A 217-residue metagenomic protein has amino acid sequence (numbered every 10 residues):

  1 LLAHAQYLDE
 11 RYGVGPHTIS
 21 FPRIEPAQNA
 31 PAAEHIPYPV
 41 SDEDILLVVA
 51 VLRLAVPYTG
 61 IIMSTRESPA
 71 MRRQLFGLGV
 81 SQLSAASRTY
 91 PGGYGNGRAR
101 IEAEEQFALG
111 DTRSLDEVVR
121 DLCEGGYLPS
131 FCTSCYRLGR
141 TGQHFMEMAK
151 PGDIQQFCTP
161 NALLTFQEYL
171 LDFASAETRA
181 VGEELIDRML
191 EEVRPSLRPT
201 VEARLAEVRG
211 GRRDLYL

Functional and structural regions predicted by a protein language model:
L1-A30, S41-M71, G77, Q82-G93: Conserved C-terminal portion of the radical SAM core fold that forms the substrate/S-adenosylmethionine-binding
P31, R53-L54, I101, F145: Generic signal for short, ordered secondary-structure residues within or immediately flanking folded domains
A32-P39, I101-E105: Glycine-rich tight-turn/loop motif centered on a GG-T
I36-D44, G110: Alpha-helix N-cap and loop-to-helix initiation/capping positions
R73-S81, S87-L217: Radical SAM enzyme core and accessory elements
